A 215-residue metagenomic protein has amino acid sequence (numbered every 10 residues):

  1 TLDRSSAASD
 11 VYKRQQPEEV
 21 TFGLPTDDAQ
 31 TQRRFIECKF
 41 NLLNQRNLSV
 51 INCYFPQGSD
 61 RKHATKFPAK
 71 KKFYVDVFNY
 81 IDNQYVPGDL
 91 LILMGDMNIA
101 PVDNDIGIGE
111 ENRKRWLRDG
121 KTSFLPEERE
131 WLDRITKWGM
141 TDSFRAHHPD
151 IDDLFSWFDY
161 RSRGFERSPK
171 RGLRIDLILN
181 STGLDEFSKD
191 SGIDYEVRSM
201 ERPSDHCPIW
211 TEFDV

Functional and structural regions predicted by a protein language model:
T1-A8, Y12: Single conserved hydrophobic/aromatic residue that forms the stacking wall/gate of nucleotide- or nucleobase-binding
K13-V215: Active-site regions of metal-assisted phosphoester/phosphodiester hydrolases, unifying DNase/endonuclease modules
